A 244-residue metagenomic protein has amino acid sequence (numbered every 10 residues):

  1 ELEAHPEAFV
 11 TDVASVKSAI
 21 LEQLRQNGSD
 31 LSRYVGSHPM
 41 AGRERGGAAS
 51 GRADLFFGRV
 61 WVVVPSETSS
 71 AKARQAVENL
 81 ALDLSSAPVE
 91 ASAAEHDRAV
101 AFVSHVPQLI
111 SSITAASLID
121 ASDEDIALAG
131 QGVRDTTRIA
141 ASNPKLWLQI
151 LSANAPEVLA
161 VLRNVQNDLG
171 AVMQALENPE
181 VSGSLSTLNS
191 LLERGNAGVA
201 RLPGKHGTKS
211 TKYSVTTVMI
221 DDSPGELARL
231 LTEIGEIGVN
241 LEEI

Functional and structural regions predicted by a protein language model:
E1-A48: Rossmann-like NAD(P)(H) cofactor-binding subdomain of soluble oxidoreductases
V35, V89-S92, E242: General small-molecule cofactor/ligand-binding pocket signal
R43-W61: Predominantly a Rossmann-like dinucleotide-binding segment in NAD(P)-dependent oxidoreductases
L55-A141: Internal alpha-helical scaffold of NAD(P)-dependent oxidoreductase catalytic cores
E124-G195: Interdomain hinge/lid region at the active-site interface of Rossmann-like NAD(P)-dependent oxidoreductases
G195-I244: A conserved regulatory-domain signal marking ACT and ACT-like small-molecule sensing domains and adjacent regulatory
